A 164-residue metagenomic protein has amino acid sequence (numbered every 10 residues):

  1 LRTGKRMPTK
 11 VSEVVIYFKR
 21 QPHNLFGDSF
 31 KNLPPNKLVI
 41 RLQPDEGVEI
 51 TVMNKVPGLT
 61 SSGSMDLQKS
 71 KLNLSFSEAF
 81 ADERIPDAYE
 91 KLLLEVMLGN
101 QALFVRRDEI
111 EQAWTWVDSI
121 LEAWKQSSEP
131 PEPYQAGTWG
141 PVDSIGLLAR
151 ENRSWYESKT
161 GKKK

Functional and structural regions predicted by a protein language model:
L1-K164: Secretory/organelle targeting and membrane-embedding segments
